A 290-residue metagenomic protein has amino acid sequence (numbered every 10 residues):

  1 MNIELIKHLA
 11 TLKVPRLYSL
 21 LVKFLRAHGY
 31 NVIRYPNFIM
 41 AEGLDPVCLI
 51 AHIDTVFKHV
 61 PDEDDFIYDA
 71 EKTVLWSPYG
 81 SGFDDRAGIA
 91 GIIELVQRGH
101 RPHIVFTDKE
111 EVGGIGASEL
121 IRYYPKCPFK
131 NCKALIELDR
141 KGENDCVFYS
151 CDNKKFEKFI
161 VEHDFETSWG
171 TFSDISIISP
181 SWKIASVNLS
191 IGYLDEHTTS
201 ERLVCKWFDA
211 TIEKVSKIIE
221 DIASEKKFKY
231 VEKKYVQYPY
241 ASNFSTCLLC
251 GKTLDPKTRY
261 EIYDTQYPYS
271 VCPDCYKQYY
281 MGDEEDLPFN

Functional and structural regions predicted by a protein language model:
E4-D45: A non-catalytic alpha/beta surface segment that caps or lines the substrate-entry region of metallo-dependent hydrolase
H28, A41-R101: Active-site metal-coordination/substrate-binding segment of hydrolases, especially metallo-dependent peptidases
V47, F57, E166-F208, P273: Zn-dependent metallopeptidase/amidohydrolase metal-coordination segment
Y79-I160, T167-W169: Acidic/histidine-rich catalytic neighborhood of metal-dependent amide-processing enzymes
D195-S245, G251: His/Asp/Glu-rich mid-to-C-terminal helical/loop segments that flank catalytic regions of hydrolases
C247-C250, C272-C275: Short cysteine-rich clusters marking metal-coordination/redox-active sites
L254, V271, Y279: Cys/His-rich microdomains that often coordinate metals
T258-S270: Short linker/helix segments within small regulatory modules
